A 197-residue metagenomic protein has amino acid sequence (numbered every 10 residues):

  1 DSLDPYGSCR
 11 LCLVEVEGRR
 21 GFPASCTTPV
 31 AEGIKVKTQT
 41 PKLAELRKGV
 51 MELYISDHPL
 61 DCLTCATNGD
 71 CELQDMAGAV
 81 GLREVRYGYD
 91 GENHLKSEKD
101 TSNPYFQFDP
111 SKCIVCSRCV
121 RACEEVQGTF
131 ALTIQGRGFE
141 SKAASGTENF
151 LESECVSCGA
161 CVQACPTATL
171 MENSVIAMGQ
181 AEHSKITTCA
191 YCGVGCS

Functional and structural regions predicted by a protein language model:
D1-P5: Serine/threonine-rich, repeat-prone extracellular segments and beta-strand-based repeat modules of secreted/surface
R10-L11, V16-S157, Q163-T188, C196: Fe-S ferredoxin-like electron-transfer domains and their immediately adjacent linker/connector regions across
Y191: Flexible ATP-lid and adjacent glycine-rich G1/G2 motifs of the Bergerat
